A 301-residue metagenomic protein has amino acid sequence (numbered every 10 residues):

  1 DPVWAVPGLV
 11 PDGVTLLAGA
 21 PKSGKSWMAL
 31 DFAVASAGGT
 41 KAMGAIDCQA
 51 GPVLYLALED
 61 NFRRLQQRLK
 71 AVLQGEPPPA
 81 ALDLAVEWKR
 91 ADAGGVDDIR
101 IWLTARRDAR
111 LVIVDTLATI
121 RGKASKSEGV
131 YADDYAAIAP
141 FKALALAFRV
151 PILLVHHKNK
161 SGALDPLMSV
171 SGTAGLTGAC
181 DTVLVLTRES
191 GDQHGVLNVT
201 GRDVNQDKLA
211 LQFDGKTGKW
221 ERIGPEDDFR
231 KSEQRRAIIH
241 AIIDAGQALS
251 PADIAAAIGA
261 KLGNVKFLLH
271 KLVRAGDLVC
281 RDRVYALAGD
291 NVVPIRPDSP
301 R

Functional and structural regions predicted by a protein language model:
D1-V10: Extended, non-globular alpha-helical segments
A5, K41, C48-A143, T217 (+5 more regions): Conserved inter-motif catalytic segment of the P-loop NTP-binding fold
P11-T15, G51: Pre-Walker A (Motif I) flank of P-loop NTPase domains
L16-A18, K22, S26-W27, L56 (+1 more regions): Phosphate-binding/switch region of NTP-binding enzymes
M28, F32: Hydrophobic positions on the alpha1 helix immediately C-terminal to the Walker A/P-loop
A37: Gly/Ala-rich phosphate-binding loop of Rossmann-like dinucleotide-binding domains, activating on the conserved
I46-Q49, S190: Short, glycine-/polar-rich solvent-exposed loops and beta-turns at beta-strand/coil boundaries
A105-D108, L146-F148, E189-R301: C-terminal regions of RecA-like/P-loop NTPase motor modules
